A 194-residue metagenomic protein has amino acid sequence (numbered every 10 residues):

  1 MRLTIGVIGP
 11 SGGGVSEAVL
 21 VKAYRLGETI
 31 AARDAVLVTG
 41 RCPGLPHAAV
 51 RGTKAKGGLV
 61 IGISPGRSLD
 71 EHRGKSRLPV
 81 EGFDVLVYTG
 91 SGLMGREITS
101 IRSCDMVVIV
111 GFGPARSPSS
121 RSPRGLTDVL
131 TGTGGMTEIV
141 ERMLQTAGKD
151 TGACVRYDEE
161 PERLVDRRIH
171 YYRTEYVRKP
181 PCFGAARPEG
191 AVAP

Functional and structural regions predicted by a protein language model:
M1-I61, A193-P194: Glycine-rich beta-alpha loop segments
L3-I5, V36, V107, T127-T131: Hydrophobic beta-strand segments of well-ordered beta-sheets in folded domains
V21, L26-E28, P43-P118, S122 (+1 more regions): Acidic/glycine-enriched connector segments
A31-A35, K54-G58, M106, Q145-K149 (+1 more regions): Generic secondary-structure signature for well-ordered alpha-helical cores
G62-S64, G111, S117-Q145, K149-G152 (+1 more regions): Short, acidic/small-residue loops that bind anionic groups at enzyme active sites
D70-G74, V140-M143, D166-R168: Short, charged, surface-exposed secondary-structure boundary motifs
V80-T89, R142-D166: Ligand-binding grooves and catalytic loops that recognize ribose/phosphate and carbohydrate rings, and esterified lipid
T151-P194: A charged, well-structured terminal subsegment
